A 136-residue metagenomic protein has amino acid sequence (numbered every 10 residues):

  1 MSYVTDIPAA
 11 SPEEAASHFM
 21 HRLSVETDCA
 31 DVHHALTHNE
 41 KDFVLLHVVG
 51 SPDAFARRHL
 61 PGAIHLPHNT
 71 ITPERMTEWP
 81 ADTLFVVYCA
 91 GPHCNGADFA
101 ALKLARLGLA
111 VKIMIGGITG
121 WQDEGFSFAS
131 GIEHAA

Functional and structural regions predicted by a protein language model:
M1-A54, I132-A136: Flexible, polar/low-complexity N-terminal or interdomain linker segments that lie immediately upstream of folded
T27-C29, P67, I115: Short loop/edge segments at beta-strand edges and connector loops that shape dinucleotide/nucleotide cofactor-binding
V32, A63, L104: Terminal peptide-recognition signature
L45, A63-H65, V111-I113: Conserved beta-strand scaffold positions in the cores of enzyme catalytic domains, especially in NTP/NDP-utilizing
A54-P61, W121: Short loop/helix-cap segments at secondary-structure boundaries that form the rim of catalytic
G62-I64, D82, F128-I132: Short, hinge-like loop/turn segments at secondary-structure boundaries
L66-E74: Glycine-rich, highly charged phosphate/nucleotide-binding loops
E74-Q122: Catalytic cysteine-centered active loop of the rhodanese-like fold, especially the PTP/DSP P-loop
